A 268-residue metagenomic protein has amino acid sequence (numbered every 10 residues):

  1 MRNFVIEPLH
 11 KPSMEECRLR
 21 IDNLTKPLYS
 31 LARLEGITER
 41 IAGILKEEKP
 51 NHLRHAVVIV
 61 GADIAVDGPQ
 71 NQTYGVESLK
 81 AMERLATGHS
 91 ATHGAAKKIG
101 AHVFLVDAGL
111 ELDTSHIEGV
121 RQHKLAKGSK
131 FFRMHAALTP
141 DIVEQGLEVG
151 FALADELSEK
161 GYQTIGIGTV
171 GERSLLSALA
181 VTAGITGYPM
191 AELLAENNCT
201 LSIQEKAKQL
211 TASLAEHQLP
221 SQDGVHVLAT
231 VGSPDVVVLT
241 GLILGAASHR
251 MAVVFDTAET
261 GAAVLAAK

Functional and structural regions predicted by a protein language model:
M1-K268: N-terminal loops that bind phosphate or other acidic moieties and the adjacent beta-alpha structural core
